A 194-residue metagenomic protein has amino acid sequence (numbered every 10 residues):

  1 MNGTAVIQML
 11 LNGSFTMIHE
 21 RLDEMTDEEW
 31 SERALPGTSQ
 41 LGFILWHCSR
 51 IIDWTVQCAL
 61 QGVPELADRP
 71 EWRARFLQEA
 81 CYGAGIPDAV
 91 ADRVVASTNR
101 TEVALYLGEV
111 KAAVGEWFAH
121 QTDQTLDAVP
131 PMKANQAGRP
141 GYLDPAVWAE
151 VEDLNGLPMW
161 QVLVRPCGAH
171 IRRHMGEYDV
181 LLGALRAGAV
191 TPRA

Functional and structural regions predicted by a protein language model:
M1-M9: N-terminal export signals and maturation junctions of secreted/periplasmic proteins
Q8-N12, W30-G85, A112-G115, A119 (+1 more regions): Short, contiguous alpha-helical
I18-R21, V110: Amphipathic alpha-helical packing segments from all-alpha helical-bundle domains
E24-M25: Short, contiguous, well-structured surface segments enriched in hydrophobic/aromatic residues
G85, A89-R93: Phosphate/pyrophosphate-binding loop motifs in nucleotide- or prenyl diphosphate-using proteins
R93-Y106: A short, structured beta-strand-centered segment in the mid-to-C-terminal lobe of catalytic cores from group-transfer
L107, A112-V114, D123: Vicinal oxygen chelate
L126-D127: A Lys/Arg-rich helix-loop hairpin that forms a DNA/phosphate-binding surface
